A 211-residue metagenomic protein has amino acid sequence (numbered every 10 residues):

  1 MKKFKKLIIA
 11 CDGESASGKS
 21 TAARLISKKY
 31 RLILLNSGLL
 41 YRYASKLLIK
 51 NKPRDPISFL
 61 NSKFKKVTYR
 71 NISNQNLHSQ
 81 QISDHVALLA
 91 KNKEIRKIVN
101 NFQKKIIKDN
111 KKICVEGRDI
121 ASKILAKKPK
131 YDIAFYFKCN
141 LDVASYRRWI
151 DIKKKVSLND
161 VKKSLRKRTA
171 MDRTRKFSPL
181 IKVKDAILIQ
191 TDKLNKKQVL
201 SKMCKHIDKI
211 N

Functional and structural regions predicted by a protein language model:
K2-F4, L77, N101, Y146-K154 (+1 more regions): NTP-dependent small-molecule kinase module
I9-C11: Hydrophobic anchor at the beta1->P-loop junction of P-loop NTPases
E14-S17: ATP-binding Walker
S20: Walker A/P-loop
S27-S37, K50-P53: Post-Walker A helix-loop "phosphate-sensing" segment adjacent to the P-loop in P-loop NTPases
L39-I113, D119, I124, D142-Y146 (+2 more regions): ATP-dependent small-molecule kinase phosphotransfer cores that center on conserved nucleotide phosphate-binding segments
K128-D151, K162-R166: Conserved phosphate-donor/acceptor-positioning beta-strand/loop module used by diverse small-molecule
